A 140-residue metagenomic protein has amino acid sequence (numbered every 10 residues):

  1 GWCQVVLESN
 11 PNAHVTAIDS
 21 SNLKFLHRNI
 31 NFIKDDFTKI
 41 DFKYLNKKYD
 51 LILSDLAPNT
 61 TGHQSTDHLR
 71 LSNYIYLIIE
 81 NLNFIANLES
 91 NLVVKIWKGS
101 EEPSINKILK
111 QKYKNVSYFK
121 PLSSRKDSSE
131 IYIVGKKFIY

Functional and structural regions predicted by a protein language model:
G1-P11: Conserved SAM-binding loop of SAM-dependent methyltransferases across substrates and taxa, primarily the Class I
V6, I78-L82, L109: Class I S-adenosylmethionine-dependent transferase superfamily signal
N10-P11, R28, K112: Short, structured coil segments at secondary-structure junctions
N12, I85-L92: Short glycine-dipeptide loop
T16, I33, S117-F119: General small-molecule cofactor/ligand-binding pocket signal
I18-T60: S-adenosyl-L-methionine
Y49-N87, S100: Mobile active-site "lid"/loop adjacent to the S-adenosyl-L-methionine
I96-Y140: Class I S-adenosyl-L-methionine
